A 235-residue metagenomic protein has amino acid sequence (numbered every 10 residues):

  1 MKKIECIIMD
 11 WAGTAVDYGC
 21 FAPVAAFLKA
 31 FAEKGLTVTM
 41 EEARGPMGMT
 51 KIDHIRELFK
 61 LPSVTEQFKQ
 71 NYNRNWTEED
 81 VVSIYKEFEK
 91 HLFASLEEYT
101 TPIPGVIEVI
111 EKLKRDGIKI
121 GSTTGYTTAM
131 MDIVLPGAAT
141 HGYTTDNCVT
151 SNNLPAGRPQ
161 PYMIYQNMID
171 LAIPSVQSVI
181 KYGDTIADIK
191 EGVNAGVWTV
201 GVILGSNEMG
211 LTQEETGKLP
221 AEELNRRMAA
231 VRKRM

Functional and structural regions predicted by a protein language model:
M1-E5, I107, E111-K112, T127-T128 (+1 more regions): Asp-based, Mg2+/Mn2+-dependent phosphohydrolase catalytic module
M1-G45: Active-site neighborhood of HAD-like aspartate-dependent phosphohydrolases
K2-K3, I8, A15, V82 (+3 more regions): Short, acidic loop-to-helix structural element flanking the phosphoryl-transfer center in phosphate-processing enzymes
C20-P23, K51, P102, Q160: Conserved donor sugar-nucleotide recognition element shared by glycan-biosynthetic enzymes
F27, I55-L58, I164-N167: Buried hydrophobic packing segments
L36, I118, V197: Short phosphate-binding/catalytic loops that engage adenosine nucleotides
T37, T65, N75, H141-T144 (+1 more regions): Short coil/loop linkers at secondary-structure junctions
G45-S95, P104-K112: A metal-dependent, Asp-based hydrolase signature
